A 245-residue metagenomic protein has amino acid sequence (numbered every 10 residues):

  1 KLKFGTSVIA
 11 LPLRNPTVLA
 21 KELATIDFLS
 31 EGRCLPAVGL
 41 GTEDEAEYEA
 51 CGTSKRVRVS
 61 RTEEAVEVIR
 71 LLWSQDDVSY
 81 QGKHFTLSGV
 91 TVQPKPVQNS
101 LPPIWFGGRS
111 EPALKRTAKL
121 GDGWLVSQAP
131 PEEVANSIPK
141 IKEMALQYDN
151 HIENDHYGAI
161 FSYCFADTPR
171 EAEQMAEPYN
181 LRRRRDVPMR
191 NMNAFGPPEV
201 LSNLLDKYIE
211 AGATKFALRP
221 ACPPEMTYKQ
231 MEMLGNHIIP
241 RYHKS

Functional and structural regions predicted by a protein language model:
K1-S245: Active-site-adjacent structural elements that line small-molecule/cofactor binding pockets in enzymes
